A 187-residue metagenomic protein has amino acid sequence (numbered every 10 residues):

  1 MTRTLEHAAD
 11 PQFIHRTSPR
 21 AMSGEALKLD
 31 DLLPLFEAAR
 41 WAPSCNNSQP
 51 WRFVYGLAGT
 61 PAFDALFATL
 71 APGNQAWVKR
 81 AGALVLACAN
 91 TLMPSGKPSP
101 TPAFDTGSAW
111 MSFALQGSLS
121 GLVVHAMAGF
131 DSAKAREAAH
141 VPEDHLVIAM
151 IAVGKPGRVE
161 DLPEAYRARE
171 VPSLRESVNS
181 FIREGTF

Functional and structural regions predicted by a protein language model:
M1-F187: Acidic, surface-exposed loops and disordered segments
